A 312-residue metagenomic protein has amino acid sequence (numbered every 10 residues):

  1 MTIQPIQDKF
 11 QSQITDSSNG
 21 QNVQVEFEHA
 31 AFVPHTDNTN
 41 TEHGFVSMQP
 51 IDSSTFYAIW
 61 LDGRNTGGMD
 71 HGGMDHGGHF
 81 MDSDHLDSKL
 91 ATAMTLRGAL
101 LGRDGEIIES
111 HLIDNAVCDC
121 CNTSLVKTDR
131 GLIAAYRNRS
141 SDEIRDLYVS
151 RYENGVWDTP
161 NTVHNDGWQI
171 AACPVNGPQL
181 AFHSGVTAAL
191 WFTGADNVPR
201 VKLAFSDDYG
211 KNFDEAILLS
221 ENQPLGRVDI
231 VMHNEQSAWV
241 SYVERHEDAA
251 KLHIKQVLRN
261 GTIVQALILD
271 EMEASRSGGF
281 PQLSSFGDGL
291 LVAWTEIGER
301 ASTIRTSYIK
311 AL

Functional and structural regions predicted by a protein language model:
M1-L312: Extracellular, repeat-based ectodomains that mediate carbohydrate processing or recognition
